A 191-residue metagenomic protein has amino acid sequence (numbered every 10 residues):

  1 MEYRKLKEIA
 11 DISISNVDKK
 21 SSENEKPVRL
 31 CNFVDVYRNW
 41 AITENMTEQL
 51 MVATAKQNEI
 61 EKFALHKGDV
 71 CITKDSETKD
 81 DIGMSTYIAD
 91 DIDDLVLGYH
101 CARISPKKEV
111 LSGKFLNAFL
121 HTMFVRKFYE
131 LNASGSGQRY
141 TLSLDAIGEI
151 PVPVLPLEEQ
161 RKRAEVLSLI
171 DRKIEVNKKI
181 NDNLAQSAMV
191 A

Functional and structural regions predicted by a protein language model:
M1-V17, E149-A191: Non-catalytic DNA-recognition/assembly elements of restriction-modification systems
Y3, L30, I82, G113 (+2 more regions): Alpha-helix initiation and N-capping motif
K5-S22, V34-V70, S76: Sequence-specific dsDNA recognition surfaces
N32-F33, A53-A55, E59-H121: A short beta-sheet element
D94-A102, S134-A164: A short glycine-rich beta-alpha junction/loop motif
K114-L144: Short, positively charged
